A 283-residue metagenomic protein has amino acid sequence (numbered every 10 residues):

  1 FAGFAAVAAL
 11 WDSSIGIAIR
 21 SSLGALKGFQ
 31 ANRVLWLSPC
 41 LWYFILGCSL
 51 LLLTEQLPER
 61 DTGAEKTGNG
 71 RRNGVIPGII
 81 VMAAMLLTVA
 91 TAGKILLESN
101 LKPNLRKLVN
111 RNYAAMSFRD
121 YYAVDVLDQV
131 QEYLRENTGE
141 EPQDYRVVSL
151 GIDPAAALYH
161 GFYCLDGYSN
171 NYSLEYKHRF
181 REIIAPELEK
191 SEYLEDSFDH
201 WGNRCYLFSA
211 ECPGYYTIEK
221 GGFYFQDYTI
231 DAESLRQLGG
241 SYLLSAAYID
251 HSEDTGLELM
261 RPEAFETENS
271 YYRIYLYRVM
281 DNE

Functional and structural regions predicted by a protein language model:
F1-S49, L53-T54, K66: Membrane-helix boundary/interfacial segments in multi-pass membrane proteins
G3-D12, V89-G93, E141-Y145: Phosphate-binding glycine-rich loops and adjacent basic patches that engage nucleotide phosphates, nucleic-acid
S14-G24, L53-P58, K94-N110: Juxtamembrane/interface segments at transmembrane-helix termini
F29, T54, R60-D61, E182 (+1 more regions): Juxtamembrane helix-loop transition sites at the ends of transmembrane segments in multi-pass membrane proteins
A31, N69-G70, G161: Intrinsically disordered, low-complexity sequence elements enriched in Ser/Thr/Gly/Pro
L35, T62, N73-G74, Y275 (+1 more regions): Small/flexible residues
L53-N100: Signature aromatic-anchored transmembrane alpha helix within multi-pass, membrane-resident enzymes that catalyze glycan
L97-E283: Extracytoplasmic
